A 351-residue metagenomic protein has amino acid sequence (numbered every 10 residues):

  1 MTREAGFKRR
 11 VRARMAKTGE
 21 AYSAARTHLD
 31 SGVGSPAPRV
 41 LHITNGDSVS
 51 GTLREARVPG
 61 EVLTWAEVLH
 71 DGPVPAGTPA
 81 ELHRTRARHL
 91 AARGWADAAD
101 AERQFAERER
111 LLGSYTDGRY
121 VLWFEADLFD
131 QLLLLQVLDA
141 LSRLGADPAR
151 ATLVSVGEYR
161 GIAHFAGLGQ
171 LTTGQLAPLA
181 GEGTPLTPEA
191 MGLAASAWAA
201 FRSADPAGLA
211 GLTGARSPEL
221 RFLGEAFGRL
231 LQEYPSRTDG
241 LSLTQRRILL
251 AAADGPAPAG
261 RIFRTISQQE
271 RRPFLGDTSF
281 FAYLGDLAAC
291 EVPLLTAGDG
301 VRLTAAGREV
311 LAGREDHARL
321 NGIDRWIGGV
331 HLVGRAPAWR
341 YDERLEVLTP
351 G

Functional and structural regions predicted by a protein language model:
D30-D100: A structured, charge-rich N-terminal accessory region that forms the first stable segment of a protein and links
R93-R143: Long, hydrophobic/aromatic-enriched structural stretches that serve as scaffold segments
T152-P178: Short, conserved secondary-structure transition motifs
T173-A253: A conserved mid-domain beta-alpha-beta active-site/ligand-binding segment of alpha/beta enzyme cores
S236, F263-D277: Short helix-coil junctions and helix-kink-helix linkers
A251-R261: Short capping segments at the starts of secondary-structure elements
R272-A289: Short amphipathic alpha-helical interaction segments
T278-F281, P293-G351: Accessory beta->alpha helical hairpin/"wing" motif in late/C-terminal subdomains of nucleic-acid enzymes
